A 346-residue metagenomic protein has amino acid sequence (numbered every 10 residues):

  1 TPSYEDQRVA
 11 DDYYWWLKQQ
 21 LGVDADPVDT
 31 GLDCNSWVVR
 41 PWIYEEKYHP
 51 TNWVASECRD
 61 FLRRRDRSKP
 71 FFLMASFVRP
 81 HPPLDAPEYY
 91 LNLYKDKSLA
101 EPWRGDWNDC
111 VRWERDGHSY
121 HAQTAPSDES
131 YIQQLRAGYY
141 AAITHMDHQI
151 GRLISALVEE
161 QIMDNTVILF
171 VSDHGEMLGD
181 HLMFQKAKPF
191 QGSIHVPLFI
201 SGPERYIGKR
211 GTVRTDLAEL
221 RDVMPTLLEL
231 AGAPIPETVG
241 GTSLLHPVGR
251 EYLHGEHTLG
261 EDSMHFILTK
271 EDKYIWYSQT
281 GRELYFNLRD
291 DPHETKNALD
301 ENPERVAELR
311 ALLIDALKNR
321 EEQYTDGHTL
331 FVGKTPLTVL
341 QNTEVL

Functional and structural regions predicted by a protein language model:
S3-L217, L230-A233, E237-T238, W276-Q279 (+1 more regions): Active-site-proximal cap/lid insertion segments
E5-Y14, H174-D180, E219-M224, L228-L288 (+3 more regions): C-terminal cap/loop subdomain of S1 sulfatases and analogous C-terminal strand-loop tails that border
R40, H293-K296: Short, local alpha-helical segments
C58, L227, L313: Hydrophobic "lid"/C-terminal helical patch of Rossmann-like NAD(P)-dependent dehydrogenase/epimerase domains
F61, L93, P247, L312 (+1 more regions): Residues that form generic nucleotide/phosphate-binding pockets
L91-N92, M224, L245, K296 (+1 more regions): Generic structural signal for individual residues within well-ordered alpha-helical segments across diverse proteins
D96, D180, H246, N297-D300: Phosphate-coordinating loops and pocket residues in cytosolic domains that bind phosphorylated ligands
Q123-Q134, A142, E219, A298-L346: Long, internal low-complexity/basic segments
